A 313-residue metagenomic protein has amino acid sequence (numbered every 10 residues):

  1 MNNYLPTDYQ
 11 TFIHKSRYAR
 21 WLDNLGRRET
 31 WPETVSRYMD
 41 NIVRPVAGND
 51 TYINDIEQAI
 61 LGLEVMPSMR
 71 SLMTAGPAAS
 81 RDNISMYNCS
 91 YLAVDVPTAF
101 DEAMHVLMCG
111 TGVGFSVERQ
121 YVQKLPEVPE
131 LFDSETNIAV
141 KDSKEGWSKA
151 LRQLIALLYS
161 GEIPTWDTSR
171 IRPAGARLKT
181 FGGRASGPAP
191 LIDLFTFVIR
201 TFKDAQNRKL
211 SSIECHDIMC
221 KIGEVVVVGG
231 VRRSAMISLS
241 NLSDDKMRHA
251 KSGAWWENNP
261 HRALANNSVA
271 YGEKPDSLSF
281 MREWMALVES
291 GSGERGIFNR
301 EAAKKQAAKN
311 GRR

Functional and structural regions predicted by a protein language model:
M1-R313: Extended catalytic cores of very large enzyme megasubunits
